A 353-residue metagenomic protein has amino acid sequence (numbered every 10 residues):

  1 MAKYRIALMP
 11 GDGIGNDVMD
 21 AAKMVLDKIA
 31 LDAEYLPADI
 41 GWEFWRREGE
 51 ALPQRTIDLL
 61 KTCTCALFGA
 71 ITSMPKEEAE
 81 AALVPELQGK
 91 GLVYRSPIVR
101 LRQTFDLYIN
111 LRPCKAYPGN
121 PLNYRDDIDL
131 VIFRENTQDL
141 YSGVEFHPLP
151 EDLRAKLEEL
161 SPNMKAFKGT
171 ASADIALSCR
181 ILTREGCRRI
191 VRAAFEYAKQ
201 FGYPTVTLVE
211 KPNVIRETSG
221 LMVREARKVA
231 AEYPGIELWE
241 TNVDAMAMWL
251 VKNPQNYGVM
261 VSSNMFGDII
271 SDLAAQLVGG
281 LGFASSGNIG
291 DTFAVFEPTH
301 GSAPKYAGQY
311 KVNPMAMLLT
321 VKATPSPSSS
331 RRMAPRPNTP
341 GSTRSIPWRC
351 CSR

Functional and structural regions predicted by a protein language model:
A2-I6: Extreme N-terminal starter segment of soluble prokaryotic enzymes
A7-I29, R154-D244: Glycine-rich phosphate/diphosphate-binding loop of Rossmann-like nucleotide-binding domains
D12-G15, T64, F133, A194 (+3 more regions): Buried hydrophobic positions in well-ordered alpha/beta secondary-structure cores of metabolic enzymes
M19-D20, E78-A81, R125, S142-H147 (+3 more regions): Short acidic, glycine/serine/threonine-rich loops at helix termini
D32-I57, M248-L250: N-terminal beta-loop-helix "entrance" segment that forms/cooperates in small-molecule cofactor or anionic ligand
E34, N110, E237-W239: Conserved beta-strand segments of alpha/beta enzyme cores
W42, Q54, L92, W249-R353: Glycine-rich phosphate/nucleotide-binding loop
R46-M164, L177, M265: N-terminal glycine-rich phosphate/adenylate-binding segment common to multiple enzyme folds
